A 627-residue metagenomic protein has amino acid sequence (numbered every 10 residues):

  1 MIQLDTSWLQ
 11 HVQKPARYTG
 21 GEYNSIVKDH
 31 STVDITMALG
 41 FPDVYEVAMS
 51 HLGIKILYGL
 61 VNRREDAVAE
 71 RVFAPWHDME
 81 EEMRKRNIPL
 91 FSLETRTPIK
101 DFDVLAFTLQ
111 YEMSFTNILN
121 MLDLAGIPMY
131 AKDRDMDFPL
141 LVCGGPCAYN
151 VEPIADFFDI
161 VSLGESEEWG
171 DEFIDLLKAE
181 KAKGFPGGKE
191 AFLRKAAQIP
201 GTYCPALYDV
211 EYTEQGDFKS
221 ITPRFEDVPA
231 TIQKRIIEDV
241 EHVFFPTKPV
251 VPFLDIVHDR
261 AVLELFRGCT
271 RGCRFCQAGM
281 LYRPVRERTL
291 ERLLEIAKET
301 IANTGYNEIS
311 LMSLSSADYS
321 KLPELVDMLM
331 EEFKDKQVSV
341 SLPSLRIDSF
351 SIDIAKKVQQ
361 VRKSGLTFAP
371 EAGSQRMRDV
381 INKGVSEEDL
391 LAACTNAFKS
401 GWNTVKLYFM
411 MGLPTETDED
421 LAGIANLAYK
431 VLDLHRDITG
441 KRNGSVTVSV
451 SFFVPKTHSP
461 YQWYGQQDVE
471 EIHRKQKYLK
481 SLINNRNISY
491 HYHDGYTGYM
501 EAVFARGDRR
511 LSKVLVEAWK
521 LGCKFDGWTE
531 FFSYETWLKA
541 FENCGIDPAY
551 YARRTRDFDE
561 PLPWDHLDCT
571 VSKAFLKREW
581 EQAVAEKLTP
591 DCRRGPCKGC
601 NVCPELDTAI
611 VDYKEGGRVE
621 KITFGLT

Functional and structural regions predicted by a protein language model:
M1-P15, R64, P604: Helix-enriched interaction subdomains in cytosolic or periplasmic regions, typified by TIR/SEFIR signaling/NADase cores
S7-A38, Y45-E46, P205, E211-V262 (+3 more regions): N-terminal [4Fe-4S]-dependent radical SAM core
M37-D43, Y58-V61, V250-F275, I301 (+2 more regions): N-terminal pre-triad scaffold of radical SAM enzymes
L39-P42, M113, E299-K406, M410-T447 (+1 more regions): Conserved SAM/AdoMet-binding glycine-rich loop
H51, D255-E291, G599-G616: Canonical Radical SAM [4Fe-4S] cluster-binding loop centered on the CxxxCxxC motif and its immediate flanking residues
A74-P223, P460-D508, V516-F531: Glycine-rich beta-alpha loop elements in corrinoid/cobalamin-binding modules across cobalamin-dependent enzymes
H77-D78, P153, D209-T213, S320 (+8 more regions): Flexible glycine/acidic-rich beta-alpha junction loops that bind and position SAM and/or redox cofactors in anaerobic
C276, R556-L626: Cysteine-cluster motifs in flexible loop/terminal segments that predominantly coordinate metals
